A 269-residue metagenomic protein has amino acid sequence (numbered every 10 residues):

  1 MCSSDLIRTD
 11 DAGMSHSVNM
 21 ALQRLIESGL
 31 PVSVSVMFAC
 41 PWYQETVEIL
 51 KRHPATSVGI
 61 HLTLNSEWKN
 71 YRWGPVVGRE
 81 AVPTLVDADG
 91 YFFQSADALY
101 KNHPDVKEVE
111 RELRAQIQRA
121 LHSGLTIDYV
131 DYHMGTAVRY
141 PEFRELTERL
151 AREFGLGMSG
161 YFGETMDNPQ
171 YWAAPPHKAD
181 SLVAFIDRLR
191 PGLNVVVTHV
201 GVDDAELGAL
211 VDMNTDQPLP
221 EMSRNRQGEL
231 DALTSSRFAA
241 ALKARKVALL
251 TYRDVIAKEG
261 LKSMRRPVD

Functional and structural regions predicted by a protein language model:
M1-S3: Short, small-residue-biased leader/transition segments that mark boundaries at the very start of proteins
L6, P31-S35, A55-H61, I127-D131 (+3 more regions): Structural preference for beta-strand elements that scaffold enzyme active sites
D10-A12, M37-A39, H61-E67, G135 (+3 more regions): Active-site beta-loop-alpha junctions enriched in small/polar residues
H16-P41: A short alpha/beta connector and helix-capping loop motif
L22-S28, Q44-S57, G74-D87, L121-H122 (+1 more regions): Acidic (Asp/Glu)-rich catalytic clusters
Y71-Y100, V211-M222: Active-site gating loops and adjacent loop-to-helix segments of metal-dependent hydrolytic enzymes
H103-V183, D187: Catalytic domains of cell-wall/extracellular-matrix polysaccharide-remodeling enzymes, centered on de-N-acetylation
M158-Y161, T215-D269: C-terminal domain-boundary segment and adjacent tail
